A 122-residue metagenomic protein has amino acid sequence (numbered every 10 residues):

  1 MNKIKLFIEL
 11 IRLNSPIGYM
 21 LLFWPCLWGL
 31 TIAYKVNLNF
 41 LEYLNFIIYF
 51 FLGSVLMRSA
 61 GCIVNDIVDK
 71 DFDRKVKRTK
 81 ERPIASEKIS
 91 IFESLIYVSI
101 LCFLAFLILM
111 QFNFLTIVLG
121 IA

Functional and structural regions predicted by a protein language model:
M1-L10: Short, Lys/Arg-rich, polar N-terminal cytosolic tail immediately upstream of the first transmembrane signal-anchor
L6, G18-L22, E42-F50, S94 (+3 more regions): Residue-level signature of transmembrane alpha-helical entry/exit and packing/kink sites in multi-pass membrane
L13-I32: The first (N-terminal) embedded transmembrane alpha-helix
L22, G61-N65, D73, K77: Alpha-helical transmembrane segments and their lipid-water interface positions in multi-pass membrane proteins
G29-N45: Short, hydrophobic transmembrane alpha-helix segments
L52, K70, R74-A122: Multi-pass membrane catalytic core of lipid/isoprenoid biosynthesis enzymes
